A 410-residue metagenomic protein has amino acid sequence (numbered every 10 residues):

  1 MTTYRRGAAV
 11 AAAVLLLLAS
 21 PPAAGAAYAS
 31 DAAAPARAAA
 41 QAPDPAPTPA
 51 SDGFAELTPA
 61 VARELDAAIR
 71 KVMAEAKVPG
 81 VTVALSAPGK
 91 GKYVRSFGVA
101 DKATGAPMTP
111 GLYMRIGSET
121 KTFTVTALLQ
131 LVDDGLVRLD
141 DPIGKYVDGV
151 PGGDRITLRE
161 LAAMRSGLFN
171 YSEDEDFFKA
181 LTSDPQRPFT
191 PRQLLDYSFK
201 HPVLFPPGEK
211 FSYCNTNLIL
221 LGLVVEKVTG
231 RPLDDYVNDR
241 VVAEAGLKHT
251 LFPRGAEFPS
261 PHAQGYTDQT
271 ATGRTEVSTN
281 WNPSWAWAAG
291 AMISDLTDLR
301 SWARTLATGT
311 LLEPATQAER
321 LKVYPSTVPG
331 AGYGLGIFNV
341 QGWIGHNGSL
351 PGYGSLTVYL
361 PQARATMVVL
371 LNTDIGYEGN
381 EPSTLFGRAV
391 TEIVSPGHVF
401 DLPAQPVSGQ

Functional and structural regions predicted by a protein language model:
M1-A33: Secretory targeting and sorting signals
T2, G25-R95, T229-R231, D235-D239 (+2 more regions): Catalytic loop of the DD-peptidase/beta-lactamase superfamily, centered on the K-T-G motif and neighboring
A67, V125-T126, D141, I219 (+1 more regions): A generic alpha-helix surface/boundary motif
A74-G80, A103-L161, F205-C214, W287-G290 (+3 more regions): Short active-site loop at a secondary-structure junction that contains or immediately precedes the catalytic residue(s)
V81, L139-D140, D234, T250: A local structural micro-motif
A87, I143, G149-V150, P253-P259: Short, solvent-exposed turn/loop segments enriched in Gly/Ser/Thr/Pro and often Arg
A87, V99, S118-T120, N217 (+1 more regions): A mature extracytoplasmic/lumenal domain signature
V94-D101, R155-P351: Short, surface-exposed loop or secondary-structure junction motifs that flank catalytic or metal-binding residues
